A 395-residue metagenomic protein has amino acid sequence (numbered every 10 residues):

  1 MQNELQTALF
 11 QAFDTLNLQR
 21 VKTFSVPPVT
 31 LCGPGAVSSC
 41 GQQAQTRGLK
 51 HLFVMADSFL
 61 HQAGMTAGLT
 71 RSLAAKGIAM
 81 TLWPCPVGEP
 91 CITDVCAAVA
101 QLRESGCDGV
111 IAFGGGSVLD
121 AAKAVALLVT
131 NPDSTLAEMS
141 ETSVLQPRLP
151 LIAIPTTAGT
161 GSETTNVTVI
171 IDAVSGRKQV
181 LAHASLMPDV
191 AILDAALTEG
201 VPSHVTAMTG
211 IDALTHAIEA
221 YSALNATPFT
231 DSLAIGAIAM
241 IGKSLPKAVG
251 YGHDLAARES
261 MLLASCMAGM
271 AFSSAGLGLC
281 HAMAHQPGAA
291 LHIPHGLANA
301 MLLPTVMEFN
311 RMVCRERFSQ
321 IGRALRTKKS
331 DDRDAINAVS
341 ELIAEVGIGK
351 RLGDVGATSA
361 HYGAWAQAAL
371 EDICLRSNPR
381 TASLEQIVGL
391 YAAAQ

Functional and structural regions predicted by a protein language model:
Q2-G109, L352: ATP/NTP phosphate-donor binding region
V37-C40, Q62-M65, I92-T93, S117-A122 (+3 more regions): Short glycine/serine/threonine-rich phosphate/pyrophosphate-binding segments that cradle anionic phosphate groups
T93-A196: Glycine/threonine-rich beta-strand-loop-alpha-helix active-site module that forms ligand/phosphate-binding
G159, C266-N299, D372-R376: Glycine-rich phosphate/pyrophosphate-binding beta-alpha loops
V167-A275: Carboxylate- and glycine-rich phosphate/diphosphate-binding segment that chelates Mg2+/Mn2+
A290-H361: Gly/Pro-rich interdomain helix-loop hinge
T358-Q395: Short, amphipathic C-terminal "tail helix"
